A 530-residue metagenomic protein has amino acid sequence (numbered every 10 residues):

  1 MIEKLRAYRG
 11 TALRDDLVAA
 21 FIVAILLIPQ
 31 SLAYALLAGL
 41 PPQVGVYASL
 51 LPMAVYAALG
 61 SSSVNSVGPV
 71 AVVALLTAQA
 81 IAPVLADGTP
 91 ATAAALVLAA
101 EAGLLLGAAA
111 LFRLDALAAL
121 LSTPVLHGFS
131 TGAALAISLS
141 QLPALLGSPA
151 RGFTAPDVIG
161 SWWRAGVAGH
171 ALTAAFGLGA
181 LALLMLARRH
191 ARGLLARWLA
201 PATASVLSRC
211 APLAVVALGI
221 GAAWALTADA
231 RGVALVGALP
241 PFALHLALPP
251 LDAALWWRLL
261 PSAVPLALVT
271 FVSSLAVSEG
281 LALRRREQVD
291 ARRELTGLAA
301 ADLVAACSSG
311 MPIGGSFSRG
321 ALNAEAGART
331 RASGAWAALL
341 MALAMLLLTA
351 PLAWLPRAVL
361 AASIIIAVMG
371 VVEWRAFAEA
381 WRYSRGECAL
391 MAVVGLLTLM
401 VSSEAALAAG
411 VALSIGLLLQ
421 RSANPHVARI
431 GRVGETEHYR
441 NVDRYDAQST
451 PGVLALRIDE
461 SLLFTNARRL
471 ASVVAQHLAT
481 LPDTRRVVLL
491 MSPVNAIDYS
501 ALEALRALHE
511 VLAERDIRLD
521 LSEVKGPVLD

Functional and structural regions predicted by a protein language model:
M1-T436, T450, A504: Transmembrane helical cores of multi-pass ion-transport proteins
G370-D530: The feature marks cytosolic C-terminal regulatory regions of anion transporters and related permeases
